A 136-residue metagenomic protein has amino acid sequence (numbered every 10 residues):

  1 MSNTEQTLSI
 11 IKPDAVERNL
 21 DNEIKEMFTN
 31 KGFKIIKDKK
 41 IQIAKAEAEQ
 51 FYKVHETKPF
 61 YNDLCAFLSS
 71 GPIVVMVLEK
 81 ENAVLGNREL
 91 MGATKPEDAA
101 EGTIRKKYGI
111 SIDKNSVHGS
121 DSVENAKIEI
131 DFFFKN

Functional and structural regions predicted by a protein language model:
M1-N136: Non-catalytic terminal and connector segments of soluble metabolic enzymes
